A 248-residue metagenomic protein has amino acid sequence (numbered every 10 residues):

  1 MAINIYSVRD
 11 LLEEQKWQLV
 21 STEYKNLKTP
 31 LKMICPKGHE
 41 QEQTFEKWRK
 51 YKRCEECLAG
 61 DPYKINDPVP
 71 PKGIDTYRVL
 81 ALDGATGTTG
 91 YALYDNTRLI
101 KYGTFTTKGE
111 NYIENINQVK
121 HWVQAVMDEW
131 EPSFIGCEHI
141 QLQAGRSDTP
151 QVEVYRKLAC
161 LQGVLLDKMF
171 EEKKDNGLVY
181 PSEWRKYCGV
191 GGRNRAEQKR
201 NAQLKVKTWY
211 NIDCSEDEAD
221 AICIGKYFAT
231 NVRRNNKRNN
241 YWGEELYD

Functional and structural regions predicted by a protein language model:
M1-P70: Functional cation/ligand-contacting sites centered on basic and imidazole/sulfhydryl donors
Y63-D248: Phosphate- and other anionic-substrate recognition elements at nucleic-acid/protein interfaces
